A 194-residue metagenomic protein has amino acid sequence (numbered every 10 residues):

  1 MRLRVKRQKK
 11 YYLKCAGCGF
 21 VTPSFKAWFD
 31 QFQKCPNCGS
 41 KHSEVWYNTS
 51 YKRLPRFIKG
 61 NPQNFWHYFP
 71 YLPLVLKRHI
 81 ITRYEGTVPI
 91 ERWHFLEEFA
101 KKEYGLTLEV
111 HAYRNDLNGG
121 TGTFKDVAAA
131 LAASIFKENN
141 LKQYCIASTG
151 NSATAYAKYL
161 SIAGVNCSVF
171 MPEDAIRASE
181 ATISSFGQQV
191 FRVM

Functional and structural regions predicted by a protein language model:
M1-M194: PLP-dependent amino-acid enzyme catalytic core
